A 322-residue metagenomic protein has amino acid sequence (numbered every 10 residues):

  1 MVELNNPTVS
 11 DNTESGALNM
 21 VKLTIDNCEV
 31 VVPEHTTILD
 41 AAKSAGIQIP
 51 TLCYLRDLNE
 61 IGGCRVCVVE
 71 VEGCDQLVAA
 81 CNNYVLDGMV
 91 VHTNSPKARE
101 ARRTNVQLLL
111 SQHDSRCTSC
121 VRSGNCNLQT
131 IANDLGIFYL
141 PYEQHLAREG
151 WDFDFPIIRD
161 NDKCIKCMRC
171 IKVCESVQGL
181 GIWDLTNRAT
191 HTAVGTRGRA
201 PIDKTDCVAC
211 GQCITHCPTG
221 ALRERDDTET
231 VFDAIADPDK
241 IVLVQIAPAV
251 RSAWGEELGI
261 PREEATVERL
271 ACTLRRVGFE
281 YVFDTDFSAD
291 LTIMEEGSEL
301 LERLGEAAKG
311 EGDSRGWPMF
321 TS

Functional and structural regions predicted by a protein language model:
V2, L18-V21, V31-N94, A98 (+1 more regions): Iron-sulfur-associated redox domains of electron-transfer enzymes in respiratory and anaerobic energy metabolism
V2-T8, R65-A209, T215, L222-D237 (+1 more regions): Fe-S ferredoxin-like electron-transfer domains and their immediately adjacent linker/connector regions across
P7-A17: N-terminal intrinsically disordered, low-complexity tails
T24-D26: Short, solvent-exposed loop/edge segments of extracellular or virion-exposed proteins
